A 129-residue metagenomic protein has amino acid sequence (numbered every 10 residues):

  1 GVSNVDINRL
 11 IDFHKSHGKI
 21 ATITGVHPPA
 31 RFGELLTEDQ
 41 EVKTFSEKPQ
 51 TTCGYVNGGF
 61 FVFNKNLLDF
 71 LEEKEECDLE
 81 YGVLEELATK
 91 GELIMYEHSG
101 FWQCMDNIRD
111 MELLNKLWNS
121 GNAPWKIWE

Functional and structural regions predicted by a protein language model:
G1-V2, I7-K15, H27-F32, E41-E129: Catalytic-core segments of class I nucleotidyltransferases/pyrophosphorylases that form NMP-activated intermediates
G18-K19: Short, high-confidence coil segments that cap the C-terminus of an alpha-helix and link into the following beta-strand
T24: Extracellular glycan-interaction surfaces
L35-L36: Well-ordered beta-strand positions
